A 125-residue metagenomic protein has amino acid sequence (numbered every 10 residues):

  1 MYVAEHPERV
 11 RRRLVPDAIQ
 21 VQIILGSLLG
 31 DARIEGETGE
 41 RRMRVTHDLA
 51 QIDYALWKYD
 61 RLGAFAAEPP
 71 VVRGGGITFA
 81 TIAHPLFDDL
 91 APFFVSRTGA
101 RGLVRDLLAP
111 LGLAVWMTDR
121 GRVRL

Functional and structural regions predicted by a protein language model:
M1-L125: Internal intein/HINT superfamily modules and their associated LAGLIDADG
